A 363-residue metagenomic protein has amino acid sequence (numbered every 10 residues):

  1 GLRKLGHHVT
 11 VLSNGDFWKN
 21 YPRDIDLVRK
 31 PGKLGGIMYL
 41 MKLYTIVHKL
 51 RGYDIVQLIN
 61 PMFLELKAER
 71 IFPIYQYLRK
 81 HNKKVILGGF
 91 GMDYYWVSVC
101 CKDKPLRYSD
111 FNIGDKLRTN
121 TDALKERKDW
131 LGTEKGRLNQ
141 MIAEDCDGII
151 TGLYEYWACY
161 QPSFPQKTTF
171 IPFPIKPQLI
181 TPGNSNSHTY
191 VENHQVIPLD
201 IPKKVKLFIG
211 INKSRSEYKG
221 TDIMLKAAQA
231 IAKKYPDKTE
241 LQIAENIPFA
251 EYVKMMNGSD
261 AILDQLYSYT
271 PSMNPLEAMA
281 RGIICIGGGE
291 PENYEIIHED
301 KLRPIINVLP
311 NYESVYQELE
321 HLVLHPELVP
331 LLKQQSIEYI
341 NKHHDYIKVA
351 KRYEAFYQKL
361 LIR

Functional and structural regions predicted by a protein language model:
Y21-V28, L87-G132, Q178, S214 (+1 more regions): Acceptor-binding helix/loop patch of EC 2.4 sugar-transfer enzymes, predominantly nucleotide-sugar-dependent
R51, I74-K80, K84, D110-I149: Membrane-proximal helix-turn-helix segments that form the acceptor-binding/catalytic region of lipid-linked
W96-V97, R127-F170, I175-P177: A short, active-site helix/loop in glycosyltransferases that binds the activated sugar's phosphate group
I171-K219, L225: Conserved donor-binding/catalytic core segment of Leloir-type glycosyltransferases
N257-T270, I283: Acidic donor-binding loop of glycosyltransferase active sites
I284-P291: Short hydrophobic beta-strand element within catalytic cores of glycosyltransferases and related nucleotide-activated
Y294-E320: Change "using UDP/GDP/dTDP sugars" to "using nucleotide sugars
E327-Q358: A charged, aromatic-enriched C-terminal amphipathic alpha-helix characteristic of glycosyltransferases across folds
